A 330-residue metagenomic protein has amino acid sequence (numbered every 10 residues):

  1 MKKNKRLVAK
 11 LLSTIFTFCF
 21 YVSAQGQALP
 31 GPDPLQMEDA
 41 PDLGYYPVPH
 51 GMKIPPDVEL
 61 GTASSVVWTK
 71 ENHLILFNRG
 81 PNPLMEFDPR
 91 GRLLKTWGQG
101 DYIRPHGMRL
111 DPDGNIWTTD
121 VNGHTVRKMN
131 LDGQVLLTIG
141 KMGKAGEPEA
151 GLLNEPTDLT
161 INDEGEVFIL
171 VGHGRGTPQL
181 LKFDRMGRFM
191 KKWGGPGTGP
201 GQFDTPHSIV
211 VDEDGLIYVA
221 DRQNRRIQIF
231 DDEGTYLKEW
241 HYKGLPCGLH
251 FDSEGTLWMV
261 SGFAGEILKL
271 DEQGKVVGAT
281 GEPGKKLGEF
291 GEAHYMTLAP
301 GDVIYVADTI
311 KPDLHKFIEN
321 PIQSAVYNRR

Functional and structural regions predicted by a protein language model:
K2-L12: Bacterial N-terminal signal peptides that target proteins for export
K10-S23: Bacterial N-terminal signal peptides
Q27-R330: Eukaryotic scaffold repeat domains enriched in small/polar residues
